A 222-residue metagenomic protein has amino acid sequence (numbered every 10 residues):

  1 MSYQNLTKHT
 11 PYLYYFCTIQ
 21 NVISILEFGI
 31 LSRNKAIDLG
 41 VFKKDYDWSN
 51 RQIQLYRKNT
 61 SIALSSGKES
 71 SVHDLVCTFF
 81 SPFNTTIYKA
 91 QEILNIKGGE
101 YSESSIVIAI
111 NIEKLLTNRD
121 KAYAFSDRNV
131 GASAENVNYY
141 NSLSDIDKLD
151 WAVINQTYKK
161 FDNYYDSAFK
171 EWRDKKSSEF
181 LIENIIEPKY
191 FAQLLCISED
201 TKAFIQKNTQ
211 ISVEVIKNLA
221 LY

Functional and structural regions predicted by a protein language model:
M1-C77, N84-Y222: Active-site-proximal loop/hinge segments that shape catalytic or ion-binding/gating pockets
